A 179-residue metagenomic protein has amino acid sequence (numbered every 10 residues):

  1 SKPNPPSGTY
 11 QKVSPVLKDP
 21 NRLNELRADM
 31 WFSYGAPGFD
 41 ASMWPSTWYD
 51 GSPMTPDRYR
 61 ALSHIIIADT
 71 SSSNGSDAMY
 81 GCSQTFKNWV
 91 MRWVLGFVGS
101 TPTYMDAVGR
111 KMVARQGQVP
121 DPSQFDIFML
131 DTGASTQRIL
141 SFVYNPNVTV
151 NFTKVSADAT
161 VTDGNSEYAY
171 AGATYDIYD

Functional and structural regions predicted by a protein language model:
S1-V143: Short, surface-exposed polybasic-aromatic patches that bind anionic ligands, especially phosphate groups
I65, V150, A173: Residue-level detector of short, conserved catalytic/binding motifs and their immediate flanks
A68, T153, D176-Y178: Conserved hydrophobic/aromatic positions in well-ordered beta-strands
Q137, V150-D163: Polar/charged side chains located within well-ordered beta-strands of beta-rich proteins
V143-T149: Beta-strand-rich domain onsets/edges
D158-D179: Short, ordered, surface-exposed loop/turn motifs in non-cytosolic proteins
